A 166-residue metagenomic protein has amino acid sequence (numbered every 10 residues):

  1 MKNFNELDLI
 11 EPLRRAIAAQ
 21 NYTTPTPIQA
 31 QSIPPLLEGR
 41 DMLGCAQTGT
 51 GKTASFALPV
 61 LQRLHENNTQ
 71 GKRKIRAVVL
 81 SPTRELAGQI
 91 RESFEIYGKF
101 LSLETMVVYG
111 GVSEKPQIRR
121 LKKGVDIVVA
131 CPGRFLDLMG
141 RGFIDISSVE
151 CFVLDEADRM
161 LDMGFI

Functional and structural regions predicted by a protein language model:
M1-C45, D155: Conserved pre-motif I regulatory segment
E6, E11-Y22, Q70-G140, S148-C151: Conserved nucleic-acid-binding Ia/Ib motif block in the N-terminal RecA-like helicase ATPase lobe
T24-T26, I33-P34, L58, R76 (+1 more regions): Hydrophobic alpha-helix-in-membranes signature
P25, E114, F165: Conserved donor sugar-nucleotide recognition element shared by glycan-biosynthetic enzymes
A30-M42, T53-G71, G88, S93-Y97 (+1 more regions): Walker A/P-loop NTP-binding motif
P35-L36, R120, I144: Conserved alpha-helical segment in the helical subdomain of ABC-type ATPase nucleotide-binding domains
A46-T50: The conserved Walker
D145-I166: Post-DEXD/H (motif II) to motif III coupling segment of the RecA-like Helicase ATP-binding lobe
